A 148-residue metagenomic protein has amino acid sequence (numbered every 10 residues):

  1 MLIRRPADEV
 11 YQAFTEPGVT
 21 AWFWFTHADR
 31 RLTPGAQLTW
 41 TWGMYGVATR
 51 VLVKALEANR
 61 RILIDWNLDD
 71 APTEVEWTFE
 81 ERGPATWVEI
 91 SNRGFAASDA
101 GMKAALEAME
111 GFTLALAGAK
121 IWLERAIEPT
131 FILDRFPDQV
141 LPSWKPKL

Functional and structural regions predicted by a protein language model:
M1-D29, S143-L148: Hydrophobic ligand-binding cavity/cleft-lining segments
R4, T33, T41-G43, E80 (+1 more regions): A structural detector for beta-sheet-dominated domains
A7-D8, K54-N59, T78-W87: A short, structured loop/turn motif at beta-sheet edges
V10-Y11, T20, L38, V53 (+4 more regions): Hydrophobic pocket/interface hotspot
T15-E16, F25, A58, A117 (+1 more regions): Residues at helix-coil transition
A21, H27-L68, E74, K147-L148: Glycine-rich portal/gate segments that line the openings of hydrophobic small-molecule binding cavities
D65-L114, A119: Beta-strand/loop substructures that line and gate deep hydrophobic ligand-binding cavities in soluble
I121-L148: Short, highly charged C-terminal tails/helix-capping segments
